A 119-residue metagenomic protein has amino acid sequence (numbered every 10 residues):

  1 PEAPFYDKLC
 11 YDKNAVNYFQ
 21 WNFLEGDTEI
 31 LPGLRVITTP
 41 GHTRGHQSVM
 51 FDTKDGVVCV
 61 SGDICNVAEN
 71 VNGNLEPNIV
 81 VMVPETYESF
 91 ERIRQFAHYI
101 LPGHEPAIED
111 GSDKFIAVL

Functional and structural regions predicted by a protein language model:
P1-T38, V81-H98: Metallo-beta-lactamase
L34-P40, C59-G62: Active-site-proximal beta-strand elements of phosphoester/diester hydrolases
T39-H46, P102-E105: Histidine-centered catalytic micro-motifs
Q47-F51: Short beta-strand scaffold segments in enzyme catalytic cores
D52-L119: Cap/insert and terminal regions of metallo-dependent hydrolase folds
